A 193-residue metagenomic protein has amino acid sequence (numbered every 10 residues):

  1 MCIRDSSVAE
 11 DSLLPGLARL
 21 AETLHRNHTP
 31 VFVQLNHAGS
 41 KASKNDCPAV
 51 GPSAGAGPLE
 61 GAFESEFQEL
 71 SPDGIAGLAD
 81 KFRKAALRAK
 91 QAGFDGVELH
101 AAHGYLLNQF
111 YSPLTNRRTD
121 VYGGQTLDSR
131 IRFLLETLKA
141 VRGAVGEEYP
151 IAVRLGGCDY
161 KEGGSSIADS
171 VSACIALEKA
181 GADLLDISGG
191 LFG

Functional and structural regions predicted by a protein language model:
M1-G193: Flavin-dependent oxidoreductase catalytic cores
